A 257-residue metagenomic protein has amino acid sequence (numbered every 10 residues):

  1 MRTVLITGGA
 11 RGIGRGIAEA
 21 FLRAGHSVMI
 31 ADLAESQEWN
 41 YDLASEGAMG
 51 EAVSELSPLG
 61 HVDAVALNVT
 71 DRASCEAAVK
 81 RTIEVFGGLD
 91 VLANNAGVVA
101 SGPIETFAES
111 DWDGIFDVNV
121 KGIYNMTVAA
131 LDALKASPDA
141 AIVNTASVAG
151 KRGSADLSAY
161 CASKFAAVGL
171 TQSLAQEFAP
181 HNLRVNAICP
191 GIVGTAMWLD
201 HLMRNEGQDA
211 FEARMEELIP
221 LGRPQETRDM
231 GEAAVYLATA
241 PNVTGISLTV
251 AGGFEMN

Functional and structural regions predicted by a protein language model:
M1-F86, A100: Short-chain dehydrogenase/reductase
P103-I104, D111-F116, M215: Substrate-binding pocket helix/loop in short-chain dehydrogenase/reductase
T127, S163, T171: Active-site helix of classical SDR
D132, Q176-P180: Alpha-helical segment proximal to the catalytic Tyr-Lys
S147: Residue(s) in the substrate-gating loop at a strand-loop-helix junction that position the organic substrate next
A179, R184, V243-G245: Short, small/polar-rich loop/turn modules that mediate ligand/substrate recognition or access, typified
R223-V250, E255: C-terminal substrate-recognition "lid" of short-chain dehydrogenase/reductases
